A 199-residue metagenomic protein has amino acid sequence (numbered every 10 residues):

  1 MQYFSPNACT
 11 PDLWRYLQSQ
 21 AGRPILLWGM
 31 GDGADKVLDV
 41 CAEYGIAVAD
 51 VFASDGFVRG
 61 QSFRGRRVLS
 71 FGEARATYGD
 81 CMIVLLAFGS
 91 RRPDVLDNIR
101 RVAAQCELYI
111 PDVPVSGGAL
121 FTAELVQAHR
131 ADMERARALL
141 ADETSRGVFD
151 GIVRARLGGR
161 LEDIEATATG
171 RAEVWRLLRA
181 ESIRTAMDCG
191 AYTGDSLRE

Functional and structural regions predicted by a protein language model:
M1-S182, D195-E199: Hydrophobic, well-ordered beta-alpha structural blocks that scaffold small-molecule cofactor pockets
R184-Y192: Conserved class I S-adenosyl-L-methionine
